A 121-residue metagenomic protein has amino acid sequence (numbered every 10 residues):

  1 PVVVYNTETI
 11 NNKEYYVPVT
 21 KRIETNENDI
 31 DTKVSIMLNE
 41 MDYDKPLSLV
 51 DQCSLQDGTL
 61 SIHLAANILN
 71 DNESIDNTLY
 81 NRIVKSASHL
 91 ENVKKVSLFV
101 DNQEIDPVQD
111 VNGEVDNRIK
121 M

Functional and structural regions predicted by a protein language model:
P1-M121: Bimodal "functional hotspot" detector
